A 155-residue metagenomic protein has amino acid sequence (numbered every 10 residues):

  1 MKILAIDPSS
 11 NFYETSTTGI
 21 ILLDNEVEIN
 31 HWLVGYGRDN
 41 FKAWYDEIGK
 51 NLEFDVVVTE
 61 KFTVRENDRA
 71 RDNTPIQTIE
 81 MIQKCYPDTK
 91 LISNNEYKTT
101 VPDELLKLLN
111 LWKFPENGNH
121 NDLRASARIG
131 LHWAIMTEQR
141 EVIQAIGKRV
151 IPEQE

Functional and structural regions predicted by a protein language model:
M1-E155: Phosphate- and other anionic-substrate recognition elements at nucleic-acid/protein interfaces
